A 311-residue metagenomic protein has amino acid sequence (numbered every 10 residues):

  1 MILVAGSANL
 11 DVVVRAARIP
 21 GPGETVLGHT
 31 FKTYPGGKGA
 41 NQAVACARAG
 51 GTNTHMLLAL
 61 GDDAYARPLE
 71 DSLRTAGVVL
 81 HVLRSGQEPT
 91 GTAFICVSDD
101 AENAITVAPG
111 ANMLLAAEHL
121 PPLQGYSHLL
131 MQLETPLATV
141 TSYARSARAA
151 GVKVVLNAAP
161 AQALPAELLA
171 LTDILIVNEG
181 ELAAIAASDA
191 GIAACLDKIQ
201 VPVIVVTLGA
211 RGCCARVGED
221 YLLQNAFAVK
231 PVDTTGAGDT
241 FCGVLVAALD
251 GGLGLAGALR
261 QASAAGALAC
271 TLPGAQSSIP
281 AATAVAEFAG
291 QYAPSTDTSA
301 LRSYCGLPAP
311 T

Functional and structural regions predicted by a protein language model:
M1-A59, A64-P68, P231-V232, L301-T311: Glycine-rich phosphate/adenosyl-contacting loop at the front of the ribokinase-like
G51, A149-K153, I199-I204: A short helix->loop->beta-strand "cap" motif at the edges of active sites that frequently abuts
S72-Q87: A glycine-rich helix N-cap at a beta->alpha junction
S85, I95-L133: Conserved phosphate-binding/catalytic loop of the ribokinase/pfkB sugar-kinase fold
S127-A194, R211-C213: Conserved beta-alpha-beta core of the PfkB/ribokinase-like small-molecule kinase fold
A163, D189-T311: Conserved phosphate-binding/catalytic region of the ribokinase-like
